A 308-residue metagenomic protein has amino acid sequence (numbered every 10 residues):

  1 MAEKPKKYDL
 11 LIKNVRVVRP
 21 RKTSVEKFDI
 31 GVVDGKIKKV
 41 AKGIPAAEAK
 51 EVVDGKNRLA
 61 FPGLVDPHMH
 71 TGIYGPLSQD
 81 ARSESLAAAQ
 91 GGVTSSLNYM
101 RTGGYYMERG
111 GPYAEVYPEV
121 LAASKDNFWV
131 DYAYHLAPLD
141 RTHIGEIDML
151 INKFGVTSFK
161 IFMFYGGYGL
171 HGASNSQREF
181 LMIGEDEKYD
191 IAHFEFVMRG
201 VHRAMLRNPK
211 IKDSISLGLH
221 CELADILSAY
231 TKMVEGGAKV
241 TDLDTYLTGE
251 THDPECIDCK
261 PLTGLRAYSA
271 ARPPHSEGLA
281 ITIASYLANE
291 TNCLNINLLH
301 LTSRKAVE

Functional and structural regions predicted by a protein language model:
A2-F61: Histidine-rich, glycine-flanked metal-binding segment
V15, G35, N57, H68 (+6 more regions): Divalent metal-coordination and catalytic microenvironments
A46-A47, D54-N127: Metal-associated gating/positioning segment near the N- to mid-region
G63-M69, S96-N98, Y132-L136, T157-I161 (+2 more regions): Hydrophobic faces of well-ordered beta-strands that scaffold small-molecule active sites in alpha/beta enzyme cores
P67-Q79, M107, V130-H143, A270 (+1 more regions): Active-site mouth loops of central-metabolism enzymes
L77-S85, R141-L150, I283: Short, acidic/polar
R101-R109, L136-L139, L298-T302: Conserved short loop/turn motifs at secondary-structure junctions
G145-E308: Histidine/acidic residue-rich metal-binding segments in metalloenzymes
